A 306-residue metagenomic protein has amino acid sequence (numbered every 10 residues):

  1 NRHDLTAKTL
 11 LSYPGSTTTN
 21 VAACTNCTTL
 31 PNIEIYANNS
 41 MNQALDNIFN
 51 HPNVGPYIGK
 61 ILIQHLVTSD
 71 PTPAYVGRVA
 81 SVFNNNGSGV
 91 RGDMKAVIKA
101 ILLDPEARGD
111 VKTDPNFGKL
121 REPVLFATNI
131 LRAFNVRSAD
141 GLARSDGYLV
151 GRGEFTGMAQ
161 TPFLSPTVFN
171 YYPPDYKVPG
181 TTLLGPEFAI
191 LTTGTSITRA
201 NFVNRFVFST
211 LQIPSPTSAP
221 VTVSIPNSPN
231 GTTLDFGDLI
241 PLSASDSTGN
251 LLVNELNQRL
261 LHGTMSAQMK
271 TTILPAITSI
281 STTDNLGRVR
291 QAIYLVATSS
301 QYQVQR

Functional and structural regions predicted by a protein language model:
N1-T72: Non-catalytic, conformational "gating/processing" segments within enzyme and secreted inhibitor domains
T28-I33, S88-G89, T283: Low-complexity, polar-biased intrinsically disordered regions enriched in Pro/Ser/Thr/Gly
H51-G55, G59-S88, K99-R306: Flexible, low-complexity segments enriched for small/polar residues
V90-A96: Catalytic cores of carbohydrate-active enzymes
